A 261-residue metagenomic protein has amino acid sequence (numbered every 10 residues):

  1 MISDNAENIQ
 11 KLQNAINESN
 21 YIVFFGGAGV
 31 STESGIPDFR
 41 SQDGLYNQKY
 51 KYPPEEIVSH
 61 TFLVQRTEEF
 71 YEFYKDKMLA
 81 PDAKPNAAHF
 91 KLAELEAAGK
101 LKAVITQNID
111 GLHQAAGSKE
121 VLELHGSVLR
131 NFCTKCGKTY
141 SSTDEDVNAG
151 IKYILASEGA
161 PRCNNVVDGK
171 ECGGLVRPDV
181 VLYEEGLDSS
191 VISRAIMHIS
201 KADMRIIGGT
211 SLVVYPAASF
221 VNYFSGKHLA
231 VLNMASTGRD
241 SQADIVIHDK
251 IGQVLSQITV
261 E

Functional and structural regions predicted by a protein language model:
M1-E261: Conserved catalytic core of sirtuin-type NAD+-dependent deacylases
